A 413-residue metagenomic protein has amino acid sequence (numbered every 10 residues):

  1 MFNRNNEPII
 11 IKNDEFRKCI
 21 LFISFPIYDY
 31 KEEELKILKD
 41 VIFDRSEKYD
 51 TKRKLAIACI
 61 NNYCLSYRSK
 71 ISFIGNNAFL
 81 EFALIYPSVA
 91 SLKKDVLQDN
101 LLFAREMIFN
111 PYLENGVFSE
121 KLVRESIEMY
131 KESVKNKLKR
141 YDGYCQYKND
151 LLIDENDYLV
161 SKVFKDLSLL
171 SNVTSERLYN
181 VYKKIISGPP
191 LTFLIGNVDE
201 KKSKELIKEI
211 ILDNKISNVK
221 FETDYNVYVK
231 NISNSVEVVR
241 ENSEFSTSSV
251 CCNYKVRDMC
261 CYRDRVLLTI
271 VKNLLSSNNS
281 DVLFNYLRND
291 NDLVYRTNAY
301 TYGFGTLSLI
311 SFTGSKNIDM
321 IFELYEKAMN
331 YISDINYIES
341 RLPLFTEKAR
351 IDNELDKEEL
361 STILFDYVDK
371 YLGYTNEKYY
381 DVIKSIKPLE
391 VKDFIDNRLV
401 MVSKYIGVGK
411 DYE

Functional and structural regions predicted by a protein language model:
M1-N5: Short, Gly/Pro- and small/polar-rich lid/capping loops
P8-V41, K183, P190-L191, N218-V282: His/Glu-based metal-binding/catalytic segments typifying zinc-dependent metallopeptidases
F16-L35, K52-I108, Y141-S168, P189-I195 (+4 more regions): M16 family metallopeptidases and their MPP-like homologs
R45-K48, V89-L92, N110-E120, D334: Short, polar/flexible loop-turn hinges at active-site or ligand-entry regions and domain interfaces
L113-E125, K148, V173: Peptidyl-prolyl cis-trans isomerase
E128-K137, D224-E244, T346-D356: Short, conserved secondary-structure transition motifs
T174-I210: Non-catalytic, conformational "gating/processing" segments within enzyme and secreted inhibitor domains
